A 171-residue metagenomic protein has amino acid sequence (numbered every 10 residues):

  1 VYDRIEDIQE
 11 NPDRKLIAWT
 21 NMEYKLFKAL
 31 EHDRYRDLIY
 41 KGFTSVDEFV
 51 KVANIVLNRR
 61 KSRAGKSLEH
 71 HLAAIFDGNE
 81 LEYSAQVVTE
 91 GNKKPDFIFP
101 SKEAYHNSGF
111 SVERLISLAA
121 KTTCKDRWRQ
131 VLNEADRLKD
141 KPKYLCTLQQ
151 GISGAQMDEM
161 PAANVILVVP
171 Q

Functional and structural regions predicted by a protein language model:
V1-K66: Interdomain/boundary linker segments immediately adjacent to catalytic/signaling cores
S45-K93: Acidic-basic catalytic patches of nuclease active cores, encompassing PD-(D/E)XK and other metal-cofactor nuclease
F76, F97-T122, Q130-N133: Conserved catalytic cores of phosphodiester-cleaving nucleases, focusing on short active-site segments
Q86, P100, L118-C124, L145-Q150: Short His-Asn-centered micro-motif
I116-S117, K141-T147, N164-L167: Hydrophobic beta-strand segments of well-ordered beta-sheets in folded domains
D126-W128, S153-G154: Short, well-ordered alpha-helical microsegments
W128-L145: Short, charged, amphipathic alpha-helix that recurs within catalytic cores of restriction-modification and other
Q150-Q171: Domain-level recognition of nuclease-like catalytic cores that cleave nucleotide substrates
